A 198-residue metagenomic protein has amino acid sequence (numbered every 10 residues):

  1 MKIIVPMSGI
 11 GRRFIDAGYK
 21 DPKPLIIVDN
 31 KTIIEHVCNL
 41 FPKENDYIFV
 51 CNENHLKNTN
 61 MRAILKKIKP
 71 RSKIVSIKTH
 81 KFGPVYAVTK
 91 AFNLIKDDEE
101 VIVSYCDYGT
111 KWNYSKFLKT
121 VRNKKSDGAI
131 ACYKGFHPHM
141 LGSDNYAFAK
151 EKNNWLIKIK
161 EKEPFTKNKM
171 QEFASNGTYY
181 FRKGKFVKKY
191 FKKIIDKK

Functional and structural regions predicted by a protein language model:
K2-V5, R13-I15, Y19, I27 (+3 more regions): Conserved N-terminal catalytic core of the sugar/cofactor nucleotidyltransferase
S8, D16-A17, K169-Q171: Short hydrophobic/aromatic segments of transmembrane alpha-helices and their interfaces
G9, D107, K134: Active-site glycine-centered loops adjacent to acidic/histidine catalytic or metal-binding residues that shape
G9-R12, F186: Short connector loops/turns at beta-strand edges and beta->alpha or beta->beta junctions
K111-I194: Conserved core of the sugar-phosphate nucleotidyltransferase
D196-K198: Short, charged, surface-exposed loops that flank catalytic or proteolytic processing sites
